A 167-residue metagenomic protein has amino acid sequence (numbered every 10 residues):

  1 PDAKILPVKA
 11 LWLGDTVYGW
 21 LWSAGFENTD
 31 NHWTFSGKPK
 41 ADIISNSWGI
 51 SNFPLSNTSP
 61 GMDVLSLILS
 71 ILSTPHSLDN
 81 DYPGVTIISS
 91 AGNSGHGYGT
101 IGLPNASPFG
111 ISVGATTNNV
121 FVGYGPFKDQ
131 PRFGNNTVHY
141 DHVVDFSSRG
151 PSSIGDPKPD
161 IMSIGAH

Functional and structural regions predicted by a protein language model:
P1-H167: Loop-rich non-cytosolic ectodomains and luminal regions
